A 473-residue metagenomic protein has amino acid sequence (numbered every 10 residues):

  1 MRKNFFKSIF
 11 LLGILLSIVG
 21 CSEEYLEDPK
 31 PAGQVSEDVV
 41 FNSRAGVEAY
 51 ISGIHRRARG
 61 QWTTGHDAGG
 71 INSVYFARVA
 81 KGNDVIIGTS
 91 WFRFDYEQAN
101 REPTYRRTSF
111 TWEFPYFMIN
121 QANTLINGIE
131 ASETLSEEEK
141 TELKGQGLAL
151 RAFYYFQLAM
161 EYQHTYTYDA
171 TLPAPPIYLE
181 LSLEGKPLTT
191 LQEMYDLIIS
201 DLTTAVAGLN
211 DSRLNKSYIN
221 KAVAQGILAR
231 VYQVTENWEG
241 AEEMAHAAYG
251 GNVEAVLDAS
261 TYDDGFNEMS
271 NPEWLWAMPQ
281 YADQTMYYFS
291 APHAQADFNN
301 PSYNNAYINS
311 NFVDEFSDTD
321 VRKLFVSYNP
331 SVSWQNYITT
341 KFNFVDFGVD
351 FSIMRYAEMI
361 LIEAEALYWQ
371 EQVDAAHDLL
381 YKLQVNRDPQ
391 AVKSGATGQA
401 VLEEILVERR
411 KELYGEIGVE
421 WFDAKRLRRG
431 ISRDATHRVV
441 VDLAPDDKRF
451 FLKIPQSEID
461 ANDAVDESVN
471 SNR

Functional and structural regions predicted by a protein language model:
C21-S73, F316, H377, A391-G395 (+1 more regions): Membrane-proximal, proline-rich intrinsically disordered regions
A32, G65-I87, H164-T171, D211-F289 (+1 more regions): Short, surface-exposed recognition loops and adjoining beta-strand edges that mediate ligand/DNA contacts, enriched
I51, I119-A122, Y195, L202 (+2 more regions): Inward-facing hydrophobic residues that define packing positions of alpha-helical scaffold repeats
G88-E161, A207-S212, V345-F351, A366-Q370 (+1 more regions): Conserved, well-structured interaction surfaces
E242-Y356, P389, G398, L402-E404 (+7 more regions): Hydrophobic-face positions in mid-chain alpha helices that act as interaction patches
